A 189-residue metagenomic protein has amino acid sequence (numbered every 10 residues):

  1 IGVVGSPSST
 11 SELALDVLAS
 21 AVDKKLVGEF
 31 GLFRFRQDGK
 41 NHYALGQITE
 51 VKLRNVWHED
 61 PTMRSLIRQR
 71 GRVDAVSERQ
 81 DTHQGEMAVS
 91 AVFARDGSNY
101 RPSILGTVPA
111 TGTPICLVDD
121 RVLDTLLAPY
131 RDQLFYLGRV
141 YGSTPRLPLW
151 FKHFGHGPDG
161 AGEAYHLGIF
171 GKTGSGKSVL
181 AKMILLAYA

Functional and structural regions predicted by a protein language model:
I1-A128: Long, basic/Gly/Ser/Thr-rich N-terminal segments that mediate initial subcellular attachment or targeting
F30, L45, Q84, D132-L134 (+3 more regions): Beta-strand-rich binding-surface signature of beta-sandwich/beta-barrel folds used to engage anionic ligands
D81, Y130, Y141-T144: Short flexible coil/turn linkers enriched for glycine and charged/polar residues that connect secondary-structure
L126-R139: Pre-P-loop entry segment of helicase/translocase ATPase cores
L137-A189: Glycine-rich phosphate-binding loop of nucleotide-binding enzymes
